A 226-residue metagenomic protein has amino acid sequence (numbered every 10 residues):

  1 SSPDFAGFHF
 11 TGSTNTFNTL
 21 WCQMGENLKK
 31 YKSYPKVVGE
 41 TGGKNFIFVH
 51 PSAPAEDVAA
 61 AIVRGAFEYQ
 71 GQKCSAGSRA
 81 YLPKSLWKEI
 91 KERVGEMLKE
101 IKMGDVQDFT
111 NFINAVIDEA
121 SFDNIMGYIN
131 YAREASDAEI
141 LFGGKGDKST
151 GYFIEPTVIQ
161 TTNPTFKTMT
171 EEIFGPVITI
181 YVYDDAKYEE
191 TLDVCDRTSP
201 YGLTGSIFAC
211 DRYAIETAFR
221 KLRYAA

Functional and structural regions predicted by a protein language model:
P3-G7, T14-P164, D185-R197, K221: ALDH superfamily catalytic-core signature
F5-F8, G202-G205: Short active-site oxyanion
T11, I180, A209: Conserved residues at the C-terminal ends of beta-strands
D105-D108, T204-D211: A short, aromatic/hydrophobic, helix- or strand-capping loop or linear motif that either lines the entrance/gate
M169: Short, solvent-exposed loop/beta-turn-alpha elements that line the ligand-binding surface or hinge of extracytoplasmic
P176: Glycine-rich nucleotide-phosphate-binding loops and adjacent flexible coil segments
R212, E216: A glycine-rich beta-turn/hairpin centered on an aromatic-Pro dipeptide
R220-A226: Short, intrinsically disordered, charge-balanced linker/junction segments flanking boundaries in proteins
